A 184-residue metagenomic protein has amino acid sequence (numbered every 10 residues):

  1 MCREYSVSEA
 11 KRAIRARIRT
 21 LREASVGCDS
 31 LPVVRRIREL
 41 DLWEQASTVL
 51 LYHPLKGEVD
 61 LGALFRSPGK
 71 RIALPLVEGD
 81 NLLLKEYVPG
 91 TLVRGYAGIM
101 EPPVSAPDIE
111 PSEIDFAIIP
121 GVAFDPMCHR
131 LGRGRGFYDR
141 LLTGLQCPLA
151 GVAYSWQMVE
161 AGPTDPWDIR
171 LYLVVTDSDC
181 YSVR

Functional and structural regions predicted by a protein language model:
M1-A13, T20-A24, P103, D108 (+3 more regions): Surface-exposed, charge/polar-rich loops and edge strands
C2-E110: N-terminal active-site beta-alpha-beta segment that forms phosphate/nucleotide-binding and substrate-recognition loops
I18, L51, I72, I118 (+2 more regions): A residue-level signal for conserved active-site and pocket-lining positions in enzyme catalytic cores
W43, Y52, Y87, F124 (+2 more regions): Aromatic side chains
Q45-S47, I114-F116, P120-G121: Long, low-complexity, intrinsically disordered polar/charged segments
H53-L55, L76, G121-V122, A153-W156 (+1 more regions): Short secondary-structure boundary segments
R66, G132-F137: Charged helix-capping and loop-helix junction motifs
M100, P120-A123: A structured binding-face within diverse protein domains that lines the active/interaction site
